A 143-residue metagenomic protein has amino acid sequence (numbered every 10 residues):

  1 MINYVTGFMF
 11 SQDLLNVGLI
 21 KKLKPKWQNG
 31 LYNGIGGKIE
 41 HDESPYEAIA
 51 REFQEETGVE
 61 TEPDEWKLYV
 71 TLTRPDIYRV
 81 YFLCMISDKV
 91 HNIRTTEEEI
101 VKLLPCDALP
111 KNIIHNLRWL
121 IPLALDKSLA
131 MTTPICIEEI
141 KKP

Functional and structural regions predicted by a protein language model:
M1-G18, K38: Conserved N-terminal beta-strand and adjoining loop/helix that marks the start of the Nudix/MutT-like hydrolase domain
I2, N29, G34, P63 (+1 more regions): Short connector loops at helix/strand junctions that flank enzyme active sites, especially segments positioning acidic
M9-S11, K21, C84-S87: Residue-level signal for short segments within beta-strands and strand-turn junctions of well-structured beta-sheet
S11, K67-V70: Catalytic phosphate/metal-binding cores of nucleic-acid and nucleotide-processing enzymes, i.e., regions that mediate
N16-E55, T73, T132-T133, E138-K142: Conserved Nudix-box catalytic region and its N-terminal flanking loop in Nudix hydrolases and closely related
L23, W66-K67: Residue-level "edge-of-site" marker
I39-P63, L72-A124: Unchanged
R118-L129, I135-P143: Active-site oxyanion/phosphate-handling segment shared across diverse enzymes
